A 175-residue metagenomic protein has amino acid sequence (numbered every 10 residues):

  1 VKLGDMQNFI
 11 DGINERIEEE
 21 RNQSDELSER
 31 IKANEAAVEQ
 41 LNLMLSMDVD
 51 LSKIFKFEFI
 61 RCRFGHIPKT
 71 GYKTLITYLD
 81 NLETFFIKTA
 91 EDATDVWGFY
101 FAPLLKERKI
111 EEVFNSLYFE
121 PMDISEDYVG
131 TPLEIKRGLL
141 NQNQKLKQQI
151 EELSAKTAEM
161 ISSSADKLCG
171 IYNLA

Functional and structural regions predicted by a protein language model:
V1-A175: Long, charged N-terminal accessory/stalk domains
